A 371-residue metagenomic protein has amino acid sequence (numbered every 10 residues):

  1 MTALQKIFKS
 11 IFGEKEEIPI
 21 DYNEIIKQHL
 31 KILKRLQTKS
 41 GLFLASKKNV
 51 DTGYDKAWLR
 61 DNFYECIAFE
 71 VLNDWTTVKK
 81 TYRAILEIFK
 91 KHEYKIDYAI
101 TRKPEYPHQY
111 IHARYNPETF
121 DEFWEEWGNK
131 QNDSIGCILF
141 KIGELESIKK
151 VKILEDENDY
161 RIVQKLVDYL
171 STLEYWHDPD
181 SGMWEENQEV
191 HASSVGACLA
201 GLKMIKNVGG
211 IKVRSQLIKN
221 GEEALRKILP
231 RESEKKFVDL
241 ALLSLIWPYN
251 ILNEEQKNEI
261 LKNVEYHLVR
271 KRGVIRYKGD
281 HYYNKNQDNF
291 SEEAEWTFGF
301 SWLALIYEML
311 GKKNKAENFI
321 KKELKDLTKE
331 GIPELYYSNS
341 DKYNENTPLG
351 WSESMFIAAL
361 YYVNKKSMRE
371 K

Functional and structural regions predicted by a protein language model:
M1-K371: Acidic, mature catalytic/reactive cores of soluble proteins
